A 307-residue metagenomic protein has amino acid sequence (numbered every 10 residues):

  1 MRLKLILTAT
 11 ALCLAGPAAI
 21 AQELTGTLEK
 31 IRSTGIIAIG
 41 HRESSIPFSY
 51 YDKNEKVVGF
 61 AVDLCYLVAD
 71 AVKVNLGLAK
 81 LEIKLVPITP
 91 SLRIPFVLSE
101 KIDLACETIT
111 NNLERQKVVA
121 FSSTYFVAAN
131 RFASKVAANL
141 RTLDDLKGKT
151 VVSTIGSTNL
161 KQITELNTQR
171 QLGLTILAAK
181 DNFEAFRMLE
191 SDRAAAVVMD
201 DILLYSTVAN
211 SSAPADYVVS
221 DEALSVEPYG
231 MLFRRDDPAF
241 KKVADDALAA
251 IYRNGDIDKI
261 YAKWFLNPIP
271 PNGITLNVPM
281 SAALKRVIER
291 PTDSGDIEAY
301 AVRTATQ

Functional and structural regions predicted by a protein language model:
A21-A105, N254: Extracytoplasmic small-molecule ligand-binding "clamshell" domains of the periplasmic binding protein/Venus flytrap
A21-N54, N139-K149, A283-Q307: Immediate post-signal peptide segment of exported/extracytoplasmic ligand-binding proteins
Q22, T158-T168, L172-I176, A215-Y217 (+1 more regions): Ligand-binding clefts/hinges and TM-proximal coupling segments of bilobed small-molecule sensing domains
Q22, Y66-L67, A71, D144 (+5 more regions): Extended ligand-binding regions for polar small-molecule ligands
A38-P47, V57-V74, T110, A128-N182 (+1 more regions): Bilobed "Venus flytrap"/periplasmic-binding protein-like clamshell domains and structurally analogous long
E43, F126-A137, A209-L248, N267-R290: Periplasmic-binding protein-like
Y66, G77-D145, K285-G295, A305: Acidic, polar ligand-binding/catalytic clefts
L92, C106-K117, K161-Q169, R187-S191 (+2 more regions): A ligand-binding cleft/hinge motif common to bilobed small-molecule-binding domains
